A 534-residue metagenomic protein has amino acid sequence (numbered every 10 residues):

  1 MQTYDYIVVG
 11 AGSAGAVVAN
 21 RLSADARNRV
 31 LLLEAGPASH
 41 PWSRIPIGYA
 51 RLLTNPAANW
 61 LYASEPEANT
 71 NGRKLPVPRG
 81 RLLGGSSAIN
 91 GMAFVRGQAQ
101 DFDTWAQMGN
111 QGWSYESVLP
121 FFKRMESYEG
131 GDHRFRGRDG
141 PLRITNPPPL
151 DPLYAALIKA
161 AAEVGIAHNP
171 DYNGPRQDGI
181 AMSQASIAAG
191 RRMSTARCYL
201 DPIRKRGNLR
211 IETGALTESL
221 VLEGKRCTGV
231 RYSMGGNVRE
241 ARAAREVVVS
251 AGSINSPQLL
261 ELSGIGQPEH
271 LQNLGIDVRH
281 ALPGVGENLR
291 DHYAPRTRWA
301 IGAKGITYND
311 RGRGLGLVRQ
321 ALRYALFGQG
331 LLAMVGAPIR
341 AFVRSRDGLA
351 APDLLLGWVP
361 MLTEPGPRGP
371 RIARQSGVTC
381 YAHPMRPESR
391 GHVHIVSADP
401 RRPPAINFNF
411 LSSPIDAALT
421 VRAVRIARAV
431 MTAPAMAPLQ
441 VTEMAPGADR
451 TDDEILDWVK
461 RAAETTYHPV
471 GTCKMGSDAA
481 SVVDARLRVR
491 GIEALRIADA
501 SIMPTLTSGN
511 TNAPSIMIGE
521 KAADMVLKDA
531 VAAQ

Functional and structural regions predicted by a protein language model:
M1-Q534: N-terminal redox-cofactor-binding region of secreted/periplasmic oxidoreductases
